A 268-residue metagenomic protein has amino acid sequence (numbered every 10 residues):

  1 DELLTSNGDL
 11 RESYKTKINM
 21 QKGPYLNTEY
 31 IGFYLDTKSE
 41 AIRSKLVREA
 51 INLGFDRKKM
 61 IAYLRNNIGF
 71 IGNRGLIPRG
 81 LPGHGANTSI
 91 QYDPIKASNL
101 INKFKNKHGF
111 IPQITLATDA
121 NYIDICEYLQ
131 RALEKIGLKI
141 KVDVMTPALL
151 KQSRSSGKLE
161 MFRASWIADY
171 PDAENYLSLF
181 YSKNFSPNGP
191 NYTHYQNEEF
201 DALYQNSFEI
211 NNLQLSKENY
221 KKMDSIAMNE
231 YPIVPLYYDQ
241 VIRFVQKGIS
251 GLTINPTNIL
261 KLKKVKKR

Functional and structural regions predicted by a protein language model:
D1-D36: Extracellular/periplasmic solute-recognition and catalytic clefts
S6-K15, G32, K59-L64, A148-S182 (+1 more regions): Pocket-flanking alpha-helical
T16, A41-G80, I125, D224-P232: Periplasmic-binding protein-like
G23-A50, G54, Y63, Y195-Q196 (+1 more regions): A bilobed periplasmic-binding-protein/Venus flytrap-type ligand-binding module shared by bacterial periplasmic
K45, I71-F104, Y122-D124: Structural transition elements
I61, K139-L150, S155, S178-Q246: Extracytoplasmic/peripheral linker and loop segments enriched in polar/acidic and small residues with frequent Thr/Pro
F70, N102-D169, V241: Ligand/substrate-recognition segments at binding pockets and active sites
R243-R268: Long beta-strand-rich cores associated with HINT superfamily self-processing modules
